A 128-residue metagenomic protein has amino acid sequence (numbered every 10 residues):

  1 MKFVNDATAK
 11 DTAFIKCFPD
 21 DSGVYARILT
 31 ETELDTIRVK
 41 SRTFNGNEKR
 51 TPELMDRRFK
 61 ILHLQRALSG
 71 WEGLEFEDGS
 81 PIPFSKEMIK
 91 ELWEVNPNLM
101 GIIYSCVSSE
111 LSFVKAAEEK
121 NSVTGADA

Functional and structural regions predicted by a protein language model:
M1-T12: Short, intrinsically disordered N-terminal pre-domain segments
K10-D20: Short acidic-hydrophobic surface loop/beta-edge motif
S22-A128: Short, surface-exposed, charged amphipathic helix/loop patches that serve as local interaction elements
